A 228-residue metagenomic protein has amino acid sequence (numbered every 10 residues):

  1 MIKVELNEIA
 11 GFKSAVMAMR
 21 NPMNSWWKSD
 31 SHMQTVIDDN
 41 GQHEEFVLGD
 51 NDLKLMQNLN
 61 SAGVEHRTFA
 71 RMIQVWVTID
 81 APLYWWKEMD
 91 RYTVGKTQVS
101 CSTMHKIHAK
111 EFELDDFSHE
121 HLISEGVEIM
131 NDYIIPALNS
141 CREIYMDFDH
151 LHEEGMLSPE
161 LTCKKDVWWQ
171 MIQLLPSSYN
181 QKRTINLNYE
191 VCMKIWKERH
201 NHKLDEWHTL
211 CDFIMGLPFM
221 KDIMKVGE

Functional and structural regions predicted by a protein language model:
M1-E228: Family-specific signature for flavin-dependent thymidylate synthase
